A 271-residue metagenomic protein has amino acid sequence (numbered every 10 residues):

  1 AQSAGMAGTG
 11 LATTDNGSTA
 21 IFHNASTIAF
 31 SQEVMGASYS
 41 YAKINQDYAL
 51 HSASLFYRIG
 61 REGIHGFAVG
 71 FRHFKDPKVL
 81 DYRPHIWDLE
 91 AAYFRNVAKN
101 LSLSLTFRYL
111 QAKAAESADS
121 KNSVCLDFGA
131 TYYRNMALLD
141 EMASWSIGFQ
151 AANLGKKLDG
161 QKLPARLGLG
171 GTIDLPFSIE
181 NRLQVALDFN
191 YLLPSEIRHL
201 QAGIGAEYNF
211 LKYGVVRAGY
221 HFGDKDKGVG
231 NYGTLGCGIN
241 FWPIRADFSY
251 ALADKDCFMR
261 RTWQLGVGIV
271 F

Functional and structural regions predicted by a protein language model:
A1-F271: Subset of outer-membrane beta-barrel
